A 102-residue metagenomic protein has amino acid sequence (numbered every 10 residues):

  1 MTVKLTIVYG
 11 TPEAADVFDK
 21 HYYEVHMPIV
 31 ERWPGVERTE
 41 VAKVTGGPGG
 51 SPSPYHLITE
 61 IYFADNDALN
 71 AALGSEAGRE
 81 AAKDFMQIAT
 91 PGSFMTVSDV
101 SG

Functional and structural regions predicted by a protein language model:
M1-G102: Macromolecular interaction modules
